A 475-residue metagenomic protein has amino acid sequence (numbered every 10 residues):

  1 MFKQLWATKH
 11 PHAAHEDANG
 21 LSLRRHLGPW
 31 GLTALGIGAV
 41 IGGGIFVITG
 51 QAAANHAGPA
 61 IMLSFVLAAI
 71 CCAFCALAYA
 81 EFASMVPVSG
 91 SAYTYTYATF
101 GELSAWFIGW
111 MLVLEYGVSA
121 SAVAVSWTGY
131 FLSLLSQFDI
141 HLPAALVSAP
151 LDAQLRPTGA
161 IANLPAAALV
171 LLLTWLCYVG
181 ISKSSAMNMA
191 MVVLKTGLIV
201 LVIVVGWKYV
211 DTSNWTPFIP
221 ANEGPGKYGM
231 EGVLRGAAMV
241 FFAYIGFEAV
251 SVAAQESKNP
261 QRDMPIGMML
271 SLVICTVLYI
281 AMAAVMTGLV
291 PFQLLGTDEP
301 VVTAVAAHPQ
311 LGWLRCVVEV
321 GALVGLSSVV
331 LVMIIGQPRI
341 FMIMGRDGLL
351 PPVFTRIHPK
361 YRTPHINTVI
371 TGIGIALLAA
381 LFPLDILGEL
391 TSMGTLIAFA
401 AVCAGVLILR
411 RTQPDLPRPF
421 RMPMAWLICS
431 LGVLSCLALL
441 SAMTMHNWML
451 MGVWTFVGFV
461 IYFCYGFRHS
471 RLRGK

Functional and structural regions predicted by a protein language model:
M1-I48, A54-P59, A73, L77 (+7 more regions): Membrane-interface "cap" regions at the ends of multi-pass membrane proteins
R24, I48-A153, I161, S271-I274 (+2 more regions): Extracellular loop-to-transmembrane helix junctions
L27-F46, A162-L176, V205-G206, N222-V277 (+2 more regions): Hydrophobic, membrane-embedded alpha-helices of multi-pass small-molecule transporters
F46, V88, M111-G129, M239 (+4 more regions): Membrane-helix boundary/coupling elements in multi-pass transport proteins
T94-Y95, G101, S133-A144, A221-P225 (+3 more regions): TM-loop-TM module centered on a large, flexible mid-protein loop between adjacent transmembrane helices in multi-pass
T128, I161-T212, M268-S271, G388-A401 (+1 more regions): Membrane-interface loop-to-helix entry segments
G129-D139, V193-A221, A283-V290, F399 (+2 more regions): Hydrophobic alpha-helical segments and their helix-loop junctions in multi-pass secondary transporters
T158-A162, V353-H365, F399-W448, R468-G474: C-terminal membrane-solvent junction of multi-pass transporters and transport-like membrane proteins
